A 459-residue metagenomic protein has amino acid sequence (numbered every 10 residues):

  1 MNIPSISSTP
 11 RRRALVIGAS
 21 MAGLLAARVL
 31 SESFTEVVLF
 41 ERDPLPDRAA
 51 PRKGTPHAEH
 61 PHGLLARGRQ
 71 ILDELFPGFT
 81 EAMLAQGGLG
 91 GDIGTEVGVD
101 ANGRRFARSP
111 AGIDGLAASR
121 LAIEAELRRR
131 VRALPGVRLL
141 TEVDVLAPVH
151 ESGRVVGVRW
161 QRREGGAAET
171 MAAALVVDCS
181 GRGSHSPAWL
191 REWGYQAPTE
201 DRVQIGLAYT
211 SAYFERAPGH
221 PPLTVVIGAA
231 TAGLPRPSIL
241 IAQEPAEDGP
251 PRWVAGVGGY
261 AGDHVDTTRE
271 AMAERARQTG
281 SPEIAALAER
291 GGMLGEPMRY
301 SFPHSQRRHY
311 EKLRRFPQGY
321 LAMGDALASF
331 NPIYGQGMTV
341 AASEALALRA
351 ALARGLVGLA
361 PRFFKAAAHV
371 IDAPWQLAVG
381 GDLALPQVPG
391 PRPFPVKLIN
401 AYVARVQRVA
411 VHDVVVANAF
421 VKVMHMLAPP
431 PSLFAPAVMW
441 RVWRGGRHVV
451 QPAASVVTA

Functional and structural regions predicted by a protein language model:
I6-P44: N-terminal Rossmann-like FAD-binding beta1-loop-alpha1 element of flavoenzymes
V29, A49-G98: N-terminal FAD cofactor-binding segment of flavoenzymes
L39-F40, V176, M323: Generic enzyme active-site microenvironment
G63-L64, P110-R129, C179, H185 (+1 more regions): Short beta-strand to alpha-helix junction loop
A101-R120, G157, G256-Y260: Helix-loop-beta segment of a Rossmann-like dinucleotide-binding subdomain
A133-R275, T279-G280: Predominantly flavin-linked oxidoreductase catalytic cores and closely associated redox partners
D263-A347, A351-V370: FAD/FMN-dependent oxidoreductases across multiple families
R349-A459: C-terminal helical "tail/cap" subdomain of flavin- and related membrane-associated enzymes
